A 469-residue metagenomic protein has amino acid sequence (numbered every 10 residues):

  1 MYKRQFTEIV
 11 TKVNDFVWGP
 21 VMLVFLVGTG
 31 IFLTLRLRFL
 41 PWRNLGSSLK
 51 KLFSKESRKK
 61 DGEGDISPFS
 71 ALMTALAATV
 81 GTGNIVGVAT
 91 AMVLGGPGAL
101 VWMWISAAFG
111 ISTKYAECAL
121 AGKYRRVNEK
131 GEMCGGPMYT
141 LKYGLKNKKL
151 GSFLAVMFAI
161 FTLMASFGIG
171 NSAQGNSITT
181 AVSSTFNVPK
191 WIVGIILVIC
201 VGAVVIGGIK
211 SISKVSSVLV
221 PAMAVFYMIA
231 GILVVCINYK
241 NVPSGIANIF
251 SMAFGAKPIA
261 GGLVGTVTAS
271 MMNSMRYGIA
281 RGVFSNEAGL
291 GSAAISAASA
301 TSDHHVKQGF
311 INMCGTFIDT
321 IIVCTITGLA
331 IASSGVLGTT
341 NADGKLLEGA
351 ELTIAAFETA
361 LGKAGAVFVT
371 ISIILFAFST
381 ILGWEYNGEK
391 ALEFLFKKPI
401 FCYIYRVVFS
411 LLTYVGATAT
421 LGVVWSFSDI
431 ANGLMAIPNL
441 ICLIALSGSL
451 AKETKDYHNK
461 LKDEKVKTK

Functional and structural regions predicted by a protein language model:
M1-T82, M92-A99, G110, C236 (+3 more regions): N-terminal alpha-helical transmembrane segments of multi-pass membrane transport and channel/translocase proteins
F6, R36-P41, G83-V88, S166-T179 (+5 more regions): Transmembrane helix-loop junctions in multi-pass membrane proteins
F25-F32, R36-L49, F158, G175-V182 (+3 more regions): Membrane-interface loop-to-helix entry segments
T29, L33-T34, S106-G131, M138 (+3 more regions): Helix-loop-helix module between adjacent transmembrane segments
F39-I66, T90, G96-L100, W104 (+5 more regions): Flexible loop linkers connecting adjacent transmembrane helices in multi-pass alpha-helical membrane transporters
K60-L94, L120-G144, M157-L163, V264-F317: Alpha-helical membrane segments and immediately flanking helix-loop junctions that form or couple to the substrate/ion
F109-E117, I195-I209, V220-K240, M272 (+4 more regions): Selective recognition of specific alpha-helical transmembrane segments in multi-pass small-molecule
E117-R125, E129, A230-F250, A256-T266 (+3 more regions): Extracellular/periplasmic helix-exit of transmembrane alpha-helices
